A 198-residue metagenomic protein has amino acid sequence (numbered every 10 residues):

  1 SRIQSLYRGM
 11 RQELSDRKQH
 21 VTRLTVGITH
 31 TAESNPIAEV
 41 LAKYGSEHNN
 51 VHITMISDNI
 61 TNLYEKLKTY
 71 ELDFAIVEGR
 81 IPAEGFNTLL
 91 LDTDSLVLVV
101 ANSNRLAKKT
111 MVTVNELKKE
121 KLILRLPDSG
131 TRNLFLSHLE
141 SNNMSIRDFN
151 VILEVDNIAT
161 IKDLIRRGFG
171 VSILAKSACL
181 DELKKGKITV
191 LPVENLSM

Functional and structural regions predicted by a protein language model:
S1-D16: Alpha-helical "hinge/linker" immediately C-terminal to small N-terminal DNA-binding modules
L6, D58, L72-E78, D156 (+2 more regions): Short beta-strand and adjacent tight-turn residues that come in two discontinuous sequence segments and form the edges
K18, F86-L96, V100-I123, P127: Flexible hinge/capping segments at coil-to-helix
V21-A83: Central regulatory/effector-binding core of bacterial HTH transcription factors
E47-M55, N142-I152: A local structural motif
Y64, K68, V114, I161-K162 (+1 more regions): Short hydrophobic/charged patches on amphipathic alpha-helices used for structural packing and interfaces
A83-L89, D94, K109, D156-M198: Beta-alpha-beta core module
L122-N143: Secondary-structure junction motif
